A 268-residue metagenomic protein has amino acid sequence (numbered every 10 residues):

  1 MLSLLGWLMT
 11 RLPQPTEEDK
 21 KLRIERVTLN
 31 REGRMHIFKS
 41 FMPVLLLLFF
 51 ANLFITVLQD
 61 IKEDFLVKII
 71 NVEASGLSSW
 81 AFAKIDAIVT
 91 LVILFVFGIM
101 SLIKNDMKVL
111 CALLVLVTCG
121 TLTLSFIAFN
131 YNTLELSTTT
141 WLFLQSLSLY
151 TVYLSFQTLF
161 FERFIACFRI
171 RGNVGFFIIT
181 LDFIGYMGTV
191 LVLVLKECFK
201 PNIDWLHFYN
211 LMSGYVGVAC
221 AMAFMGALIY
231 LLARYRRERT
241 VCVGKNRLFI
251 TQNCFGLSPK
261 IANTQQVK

Functional and structural regions predicted by a protein language model:
M1-F50, E63, V72, M100-N105 (+4 more regions): Intracellular loop-helix junctions on the cytosolic face of multi-pass helical membrane proteins
M1-W7, L211-L231: Symmetry-related core transmembrane helices of the 12-TM Major Facilitator Superfamily/SLC fold
F54-K62: Conserved extracellular-gate-facing transmembrane-helix segments in secondary transporters
I61-S79: Short amphipathic helix-loop junctions that connect adjacent transmembrane helices in Major Facilitator Superfamily/SLC
S79-N105: Transmembrane alpha-helices of Major Facilitator/SLC transporters
V109-L154: C-terminal transmembrane helical hairpin of 12-TM major facilitator-type secondary transporters
V152-F168: Intracellular juxtamembrane helix-capping segments at the cytosolic ends of symmetry-related transmembrane helices
F168-C198: A late C-terminal transmembrane helix in Major Facilitator Superfamily
